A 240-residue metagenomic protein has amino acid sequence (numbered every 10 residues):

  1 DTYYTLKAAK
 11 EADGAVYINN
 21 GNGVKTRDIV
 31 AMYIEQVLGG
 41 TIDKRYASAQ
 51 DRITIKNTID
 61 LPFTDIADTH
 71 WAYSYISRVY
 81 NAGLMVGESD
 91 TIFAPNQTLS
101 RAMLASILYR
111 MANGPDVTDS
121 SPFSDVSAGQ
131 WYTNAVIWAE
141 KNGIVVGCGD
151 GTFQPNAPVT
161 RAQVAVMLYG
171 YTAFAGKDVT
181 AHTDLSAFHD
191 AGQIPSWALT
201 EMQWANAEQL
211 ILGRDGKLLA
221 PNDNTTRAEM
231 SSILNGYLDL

Functional and structural regions predicted by a protein language model:
D1-I59: Catalytic centers of hydrolytic enzymes
A9-A12, E208-K217: Short helix/strand-capping connector loops at secondary-structure junctions
T58-Y73, N81, V86-A135, K141-A162 (+3 more regions): Feature responds to low-complexity, polar/acidic, surface-exposed segments characteristic of secreted/exported proteins
T200, N206-E208: GST-like fold's C-terminal all-alpha helical module
